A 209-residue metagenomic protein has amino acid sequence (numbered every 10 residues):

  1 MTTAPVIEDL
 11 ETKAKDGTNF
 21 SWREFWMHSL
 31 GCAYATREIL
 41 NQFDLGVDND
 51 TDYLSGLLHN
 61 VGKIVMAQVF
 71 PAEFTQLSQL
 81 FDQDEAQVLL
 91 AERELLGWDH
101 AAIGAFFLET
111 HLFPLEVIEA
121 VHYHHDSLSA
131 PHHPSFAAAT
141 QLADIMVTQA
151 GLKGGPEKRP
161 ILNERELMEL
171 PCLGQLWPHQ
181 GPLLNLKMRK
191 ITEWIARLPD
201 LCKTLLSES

Functional and structural regions predicted by a protein language model:
M1-A4, T12-F25, L30, Y34-T51 (+1 more regions): Metal-dependent nucleotide-binding catalytic modules
